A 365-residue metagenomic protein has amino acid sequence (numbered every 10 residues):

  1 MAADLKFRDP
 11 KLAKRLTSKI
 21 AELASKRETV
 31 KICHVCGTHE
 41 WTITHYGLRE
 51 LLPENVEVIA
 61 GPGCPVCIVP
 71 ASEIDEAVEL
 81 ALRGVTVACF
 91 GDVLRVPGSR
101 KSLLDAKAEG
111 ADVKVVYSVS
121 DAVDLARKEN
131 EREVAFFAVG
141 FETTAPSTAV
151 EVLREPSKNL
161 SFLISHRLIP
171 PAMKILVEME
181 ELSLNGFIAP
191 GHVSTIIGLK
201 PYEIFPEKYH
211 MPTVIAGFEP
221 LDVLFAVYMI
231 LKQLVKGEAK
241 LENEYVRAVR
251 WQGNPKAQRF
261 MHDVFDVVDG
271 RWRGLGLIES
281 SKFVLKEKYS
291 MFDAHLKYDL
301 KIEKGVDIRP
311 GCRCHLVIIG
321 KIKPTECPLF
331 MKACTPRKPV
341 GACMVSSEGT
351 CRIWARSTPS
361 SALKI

Functional and structural regions predicted by a protein language model:
A2-E131, A145, V152-S157, P170-M173 (+2 more regions): Metallocofactor- and cofactor-centric catalytic cores in central/energy metabolism, strongly enriched
L23, R27, E133, L234-L241 (+3 more regions): Short secondary-structure junctions and interdomain/linker hinges
V35, A60, A88-G91, F136-V139 (+3 more regions): Short beta-strand segments
E73-E76, R127-E133, I175-E181, Y202-I204 (+1 more regions): Short, surface-exposed amphipathic charged segments that create phosphate/polyanion-binding patches used for binding
K128-A138, T143-G191, I196: Active-site histidine-anchored catalytic micro-motif
L163, E181-R250: A conserved active-site cap/scaffold subdomain adjacent to cofactor or substrate pockets
F225-L316: Internal helical hairpin/lid segments
